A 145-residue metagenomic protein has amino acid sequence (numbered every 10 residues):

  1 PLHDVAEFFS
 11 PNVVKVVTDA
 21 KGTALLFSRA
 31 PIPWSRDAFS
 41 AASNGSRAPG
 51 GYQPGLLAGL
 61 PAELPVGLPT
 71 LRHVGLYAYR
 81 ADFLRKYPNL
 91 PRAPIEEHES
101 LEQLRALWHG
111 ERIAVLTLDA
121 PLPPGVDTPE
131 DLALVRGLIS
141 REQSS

Functional and structural regions predicted by a protein language model:
P1-R47, Y52-A93: Conserved core of the sugar-phosphate nucleotidyltransferase
G55-S145: Conserved alpha/beta core of the MobA/IspD/sugar-nucleotide pyrophosphorylase nucleotidyltransferase superfamily
